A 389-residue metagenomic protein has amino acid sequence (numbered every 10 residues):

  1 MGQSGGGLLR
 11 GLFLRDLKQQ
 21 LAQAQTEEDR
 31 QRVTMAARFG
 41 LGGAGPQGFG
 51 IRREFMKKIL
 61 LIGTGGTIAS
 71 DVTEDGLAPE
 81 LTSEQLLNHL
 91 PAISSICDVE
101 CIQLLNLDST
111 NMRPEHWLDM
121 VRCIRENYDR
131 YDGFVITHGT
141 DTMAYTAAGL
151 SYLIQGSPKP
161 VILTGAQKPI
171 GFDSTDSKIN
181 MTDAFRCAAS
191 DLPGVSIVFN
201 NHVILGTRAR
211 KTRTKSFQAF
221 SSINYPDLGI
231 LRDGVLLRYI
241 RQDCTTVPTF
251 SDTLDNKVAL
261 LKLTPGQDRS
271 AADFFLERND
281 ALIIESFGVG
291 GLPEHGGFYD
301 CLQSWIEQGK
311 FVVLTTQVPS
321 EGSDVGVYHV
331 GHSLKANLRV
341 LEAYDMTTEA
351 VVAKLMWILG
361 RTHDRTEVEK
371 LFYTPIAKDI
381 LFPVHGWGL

Functional and structural regions predicted by a protein language model:
Q3, Q19-Q25, Q31, Q47: Low-complexity, intrinsically disordered or signal/transmembrane-proximal segments
R32-V33, P46-F55: Short, Lys/Arg-enriched N-terminal segments with co-localized hydrophobic residues within the first ~10-30 amino acids
F55-E126, S320: ATP/NTP phosphate-donor binding region
K57, I62-G66, L86-I93, L205-V289 (+2 more regions): Accessory alpha-helical/coil subdomains and C-terminal extensions that flank or cap enzyme catalytic cores
D71-D75, A147-A148, D173-D176, G206-K211 (+1 more regions): Short acidic, glycine/serine/threonine-rich loops at helix termini
T137-K159, E294-C301, V330: Short Gly/Thr/Asp-enriched flexible loops that form oxyanion-binding sites at enzyme active sites
L163-R232: Internal gly/pro-rich beta-alpha loop/helix module that stabilizes soluble enzyme cofactors or their anionic handles
G296-L389: ATP/nucleoside-binding phosphotransfer catalytic cores, i.e., glycine-rich phosphate-binding loops
